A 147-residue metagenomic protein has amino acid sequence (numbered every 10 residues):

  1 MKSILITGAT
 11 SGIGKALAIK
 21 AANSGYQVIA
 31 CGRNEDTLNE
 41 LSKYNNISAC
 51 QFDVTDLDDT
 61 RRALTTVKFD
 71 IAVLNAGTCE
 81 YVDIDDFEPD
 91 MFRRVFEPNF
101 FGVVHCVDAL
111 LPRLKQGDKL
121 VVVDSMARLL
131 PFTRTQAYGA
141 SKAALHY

Functional and structural regions predicted by a protein language model:
T10-S11: Conserved glycine-rich cofactor-binding loop
Y26-L38: Conserved glycine-rich Rossmann-like NAD(P)H-binding loop of the short-chain dehydrogenase/reductase
A76-E80: Conserved NAD(P)H cofactor-binding loop of Rossmann-fold oxidoreductase domains
D83-I84, E88-F96: Substrate-binding pocket helix/loop in short-chain dehydrogenase/reductase
F87, P131-G139: Active-site loop-to-helix junction immediately N-terminal to the catalytic Tyr of the SDR YXXXK motif in Rossmann-fold
V107, S141: Active-site helix of classical SDR
S125: Residue(s) in the substrate-gating loop at a strand-loop-helix junction that position the organic substrate next
